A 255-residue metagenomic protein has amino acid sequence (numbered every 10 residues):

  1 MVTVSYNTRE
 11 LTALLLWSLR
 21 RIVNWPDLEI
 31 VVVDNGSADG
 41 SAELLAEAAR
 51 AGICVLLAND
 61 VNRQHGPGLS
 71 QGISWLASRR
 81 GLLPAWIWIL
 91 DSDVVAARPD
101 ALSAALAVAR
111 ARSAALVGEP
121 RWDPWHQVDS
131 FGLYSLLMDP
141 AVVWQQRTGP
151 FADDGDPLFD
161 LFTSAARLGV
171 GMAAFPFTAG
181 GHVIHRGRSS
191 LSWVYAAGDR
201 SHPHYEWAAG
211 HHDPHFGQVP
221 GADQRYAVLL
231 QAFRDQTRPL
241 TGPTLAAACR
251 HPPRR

Functional and structural regions predicted by a protein language model:
T3-L14, G36: Active-site beta-to-alpha loop of glycosyltransferases that engages the nucleotide-sugar donor
W17-D27: Short, acidic, metal-binding catalytic loop of nucleotide-sugar glycosyltransferases
D27-G36, L57-N59: Short beta-strand/loop segment that forms part of the nucleotide-sugar
D34-E43, V94-V95: A conserved acidic beta->alpha catalytic loop
N59-S78: Glycine-rich, basic loop-to-helix element that forms the pyrophosphate-binding segment of sugar-nucleotide handling
L82-V95: Short beta-strand-to-loop acidic/aromatic patch adjacent to the donor-nucleotide binding site
V95-T163: Conserved catalytic core of nucleotide-sugar-dependent glycosyltransferases
F159-R255: C-terminal catalytic/acceptor-binding lobe
